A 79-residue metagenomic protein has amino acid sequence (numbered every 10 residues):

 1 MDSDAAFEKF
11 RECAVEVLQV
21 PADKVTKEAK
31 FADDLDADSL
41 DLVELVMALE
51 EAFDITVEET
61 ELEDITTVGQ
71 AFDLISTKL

Functional and structural regions predicted by a protein language model:
M1-D23, S76-K78: Thiotemplate assembly-line natural product biosynthesis machinery
A14, V25, L49, A71: Residue-level signature of catalytic and energy-coupling elements of molecular machines, predominantly ATP/GTP-dependent
E16-D36, F53-D64: Phosphopantetheine carrier-protein modules
D33-A52, Q70: Phosphopantetheine-attachment site and its flanking helix in carrier
V68-S76: Short, cationic-aromatic polyanion-contact patches
